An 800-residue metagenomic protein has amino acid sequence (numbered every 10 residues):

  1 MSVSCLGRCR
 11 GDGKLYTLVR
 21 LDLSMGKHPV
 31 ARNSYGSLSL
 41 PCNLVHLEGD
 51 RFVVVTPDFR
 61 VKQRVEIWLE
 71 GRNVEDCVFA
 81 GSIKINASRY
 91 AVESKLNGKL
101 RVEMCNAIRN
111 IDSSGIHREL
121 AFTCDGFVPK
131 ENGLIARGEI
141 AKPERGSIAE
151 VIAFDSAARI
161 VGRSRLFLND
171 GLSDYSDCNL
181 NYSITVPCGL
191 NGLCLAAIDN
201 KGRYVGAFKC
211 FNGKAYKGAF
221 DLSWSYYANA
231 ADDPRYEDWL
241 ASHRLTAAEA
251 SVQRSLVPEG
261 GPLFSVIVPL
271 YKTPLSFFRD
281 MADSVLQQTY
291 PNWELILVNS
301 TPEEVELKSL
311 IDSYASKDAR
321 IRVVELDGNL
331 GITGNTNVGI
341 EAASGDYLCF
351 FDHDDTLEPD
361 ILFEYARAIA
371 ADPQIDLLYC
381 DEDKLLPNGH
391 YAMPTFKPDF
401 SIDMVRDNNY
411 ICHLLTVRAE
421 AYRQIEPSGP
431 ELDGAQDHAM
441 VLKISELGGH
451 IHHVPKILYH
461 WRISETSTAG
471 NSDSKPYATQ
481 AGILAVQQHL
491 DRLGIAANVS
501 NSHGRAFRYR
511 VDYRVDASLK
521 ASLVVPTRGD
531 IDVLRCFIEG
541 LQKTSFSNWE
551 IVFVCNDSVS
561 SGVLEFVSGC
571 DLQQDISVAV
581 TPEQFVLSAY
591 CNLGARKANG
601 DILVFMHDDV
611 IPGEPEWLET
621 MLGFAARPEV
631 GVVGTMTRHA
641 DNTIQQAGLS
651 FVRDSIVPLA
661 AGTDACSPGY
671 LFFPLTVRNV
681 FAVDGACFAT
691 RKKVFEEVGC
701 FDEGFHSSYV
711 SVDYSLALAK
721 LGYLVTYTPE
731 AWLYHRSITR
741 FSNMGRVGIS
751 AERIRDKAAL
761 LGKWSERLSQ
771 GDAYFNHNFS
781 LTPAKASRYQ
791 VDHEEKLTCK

Functional and structural regions predicted by a protein language model:
M1-W239, A248-S251, S255-G261, R279 (+4 more regions): Basic, ligand-binding patches in group-transfer machinery, especially extracytoplasmic/periplasmic segments
Y216-G260, Y477-S518, D641, V652-V680 (+3 more regions): C-terminal, non-catalytic tails of nucleotide-sugar-dependent glycosyltransferases
A282-N292, E539-N548: Short, acidic, metal-binding catalytic loop of nucleotide-sugar glycosyltransferases
L326-A343, T581-A598: Glycine-rich, basic loop-to-helix element that forms the pyrophosphate-binding segment of sugar-nucleotide handling
T333, E341, Y391-E420, D433 (+4 more regions): A recurrent flexible, glycine/aromatic-enriched loop bordering the glycosyltransferase active site that acts as
L348, L603: Short aromatic/hydrophobic "clamp" motif used to bind/position activated sugar donors
D360-A392, S464, V610-D654: Conserved donor NDP-sugar-binding/catalytic core segment of glycosyltransferases
A421, E431-I457, V486, W617-M621 (+3 more regions): A short, conserved alpha-helix in the catalytic core of glycosyltransferases
